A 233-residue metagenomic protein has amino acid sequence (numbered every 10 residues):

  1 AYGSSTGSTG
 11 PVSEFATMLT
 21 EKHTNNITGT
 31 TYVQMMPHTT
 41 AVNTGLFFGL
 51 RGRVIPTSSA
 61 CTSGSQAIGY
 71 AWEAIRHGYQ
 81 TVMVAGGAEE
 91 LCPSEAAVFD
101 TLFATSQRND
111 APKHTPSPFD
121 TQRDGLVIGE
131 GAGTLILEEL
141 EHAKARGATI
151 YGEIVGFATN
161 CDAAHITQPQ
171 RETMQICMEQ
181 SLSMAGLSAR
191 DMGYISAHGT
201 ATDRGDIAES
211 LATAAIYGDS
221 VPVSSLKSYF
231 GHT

Functional and structural regions predicted by a protein language model:
A1-S4, P56-S58, M83-E89, L137 (+2 more regions): Short beta-strand segments
S4-I55, D100-T105, G205-G218: Active-site-proximal gating segment of KS-fold condensing enzymes and close homologs
L19-T28, G69, E73, H77 (+2 more regions): Glycine-/small-residue-rich "gating" segment that lines the acyl/pantetheine channel and substrate pocket
N26-V33, V54-A60, Q122-I128, A164-H165: Flexible, glycine/proline-enriched loop segments at strand-loop-helix junctions that form or flank small-ligand binding
P37-A88, V127-A148, H232-T233: Active-site-proximal alpha-helical scaffold in enzymes
T44, G64, A71, F99 (+4 more regions): Conserved small-residue
Y79-D124, F157-R171, A197-I207, S220-T233: Acyl-CoA/ACP chain-elongation machinery
D110-L187, G193-Y194, G218: Condensing-enzyme catalytic core mediating Claisen C-C bond formation in acyl metabolism
